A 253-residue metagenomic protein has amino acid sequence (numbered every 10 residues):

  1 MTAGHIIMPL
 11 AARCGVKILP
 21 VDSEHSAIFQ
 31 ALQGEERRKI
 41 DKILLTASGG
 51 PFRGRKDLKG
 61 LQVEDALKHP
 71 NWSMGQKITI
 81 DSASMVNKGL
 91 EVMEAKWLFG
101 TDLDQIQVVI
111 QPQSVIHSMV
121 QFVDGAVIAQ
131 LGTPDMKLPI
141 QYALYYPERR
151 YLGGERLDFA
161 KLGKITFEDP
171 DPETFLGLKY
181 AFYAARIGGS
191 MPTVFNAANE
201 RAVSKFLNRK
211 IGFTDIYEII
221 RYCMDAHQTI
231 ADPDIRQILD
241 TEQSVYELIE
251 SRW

Functional and structural regions predicted by a protein language model:
M1-W253: Catalytic, metal-anchored helix/loop core of enzyme active sites in primary metabolism
